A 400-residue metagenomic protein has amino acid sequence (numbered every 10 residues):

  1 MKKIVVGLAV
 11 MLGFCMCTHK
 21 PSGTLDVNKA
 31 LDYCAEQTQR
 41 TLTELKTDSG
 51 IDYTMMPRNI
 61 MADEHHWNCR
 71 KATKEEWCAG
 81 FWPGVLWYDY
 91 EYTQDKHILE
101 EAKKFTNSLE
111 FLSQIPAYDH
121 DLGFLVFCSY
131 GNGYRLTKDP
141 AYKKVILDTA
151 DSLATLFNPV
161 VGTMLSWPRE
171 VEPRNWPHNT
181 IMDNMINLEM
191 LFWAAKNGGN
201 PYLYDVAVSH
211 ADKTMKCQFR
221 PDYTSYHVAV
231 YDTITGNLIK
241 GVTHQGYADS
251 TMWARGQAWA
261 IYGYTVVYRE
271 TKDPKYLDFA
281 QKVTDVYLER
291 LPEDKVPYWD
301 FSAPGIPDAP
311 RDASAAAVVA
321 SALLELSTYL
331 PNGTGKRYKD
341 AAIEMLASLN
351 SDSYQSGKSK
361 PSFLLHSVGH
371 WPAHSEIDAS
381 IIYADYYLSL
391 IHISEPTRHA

Functional and structural regions predicted by a protein language model:
M1-I4: Positively charged n-region of N-terminal signal peptides that target proteins for export
C15-M16: C-terminal motif of bacterial Sec signal peptides marking the signal peptidase cleavage site
P21-C78, Y88, Y92, K96-H97 (+7 more regions): Low-complexity, Ser/Thr/Pro/Gly-enriched N-terminal "stalk/linker" regions
K29, Y33, T73-G84, A117-C128 (+6 more regions): Aromatic- and histidine-enriched alpha-helix N-cap/loop-to-helix transition segments that scaffold the rims
G50-T73, F124-T137, M164-D183, Y223-M252 (+2 more regions): Carbohydrate-binding/catalytic loop surfaces
Y92-M190, A194, D205-V206, C217-V242 (+1 more regions): Extended ligand-binding groove/face enriched in aromatic
I181-D300, S314, K336-S351, S359: Extended ligand-binding clefts on enzyme/binding-domain cores
H392-A400: Single conserved hydrophobic/aromatic residue that forms the stacking wall/gate of nucleotide- or nucleobase-binding
